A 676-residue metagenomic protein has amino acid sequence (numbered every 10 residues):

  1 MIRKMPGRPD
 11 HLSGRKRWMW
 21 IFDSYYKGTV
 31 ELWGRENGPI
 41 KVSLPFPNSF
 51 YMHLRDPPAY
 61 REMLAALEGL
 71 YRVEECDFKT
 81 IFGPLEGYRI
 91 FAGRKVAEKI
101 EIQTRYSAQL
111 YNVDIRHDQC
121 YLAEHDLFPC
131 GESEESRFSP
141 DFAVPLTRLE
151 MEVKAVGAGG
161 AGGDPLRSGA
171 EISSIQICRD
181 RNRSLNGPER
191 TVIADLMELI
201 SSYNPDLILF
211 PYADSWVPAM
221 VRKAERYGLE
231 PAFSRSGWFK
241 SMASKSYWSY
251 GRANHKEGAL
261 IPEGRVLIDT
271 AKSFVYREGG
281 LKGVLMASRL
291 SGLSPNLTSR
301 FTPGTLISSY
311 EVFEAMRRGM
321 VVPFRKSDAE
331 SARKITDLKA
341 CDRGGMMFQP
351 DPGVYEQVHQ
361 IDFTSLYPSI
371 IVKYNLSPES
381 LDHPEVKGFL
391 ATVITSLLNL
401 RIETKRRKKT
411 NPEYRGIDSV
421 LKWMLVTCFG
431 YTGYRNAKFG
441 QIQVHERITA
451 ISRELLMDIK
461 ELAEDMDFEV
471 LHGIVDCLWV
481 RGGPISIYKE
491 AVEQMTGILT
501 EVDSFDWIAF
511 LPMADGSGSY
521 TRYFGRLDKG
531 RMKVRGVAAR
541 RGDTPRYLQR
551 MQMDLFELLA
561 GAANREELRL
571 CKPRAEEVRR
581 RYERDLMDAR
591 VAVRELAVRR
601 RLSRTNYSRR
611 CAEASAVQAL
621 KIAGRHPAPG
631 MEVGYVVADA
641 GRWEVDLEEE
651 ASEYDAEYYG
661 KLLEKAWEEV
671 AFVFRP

Functional and structural regions predicted by a protein language model:
M1-Y203, E225-A232, S273, K282-G344 (+5 more regions): DnaQ-like (DEDDh/DEDDy) 3′-5′ exonuclease domain used for proofreading and 3′-end trimming on nucleic acids
S139-D141, L199-S201, K256-V266, M347-G353 (+2 more regions): A general structural signal for short secondary-structure junctions and capping/turn motifs
E150, L207-Y212, V266-D269, H359-Q360 (+2 more regions): A structural signal for short, well-ordered beta-strand segments and their strand-loop junctions that often border
G160-G162, Y212-A213, V217-A224, I370-V372 (+2 more regions): A short acidic (Asp/Glu
I200-S202, V221-L229, E464, S486-M495: Short, surface-exposed basic-aromatic patches at helix termini and helix-loop junctions that form
L207-R300, M424, E446: Metal-dependent phosphoesterase core characteristic of DEDDh/y 3'-5' exonuclease domains
L293-Y374, I417, I451-V475, V480-P676: DNA-dependent DNA polymerase catalytic subunits
D351-D458, E464-M466: Helical catalytic core of nucleic-acid polymerases
